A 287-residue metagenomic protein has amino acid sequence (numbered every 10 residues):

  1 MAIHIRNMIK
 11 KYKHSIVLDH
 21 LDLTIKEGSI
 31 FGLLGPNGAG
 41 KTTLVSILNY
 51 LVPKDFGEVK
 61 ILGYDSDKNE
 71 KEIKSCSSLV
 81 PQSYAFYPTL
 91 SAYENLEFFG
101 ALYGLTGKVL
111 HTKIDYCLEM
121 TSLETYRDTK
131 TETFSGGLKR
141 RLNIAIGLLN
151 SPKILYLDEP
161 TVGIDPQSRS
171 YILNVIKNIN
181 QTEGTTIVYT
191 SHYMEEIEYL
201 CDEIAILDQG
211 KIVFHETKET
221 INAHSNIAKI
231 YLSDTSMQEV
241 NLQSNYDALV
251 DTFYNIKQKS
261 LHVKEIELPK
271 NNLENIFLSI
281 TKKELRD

Functional and structural regions predicted by a protein language model:
G57-K68, E72-I73: Conserved ABC transporter NBD signature motif
E97, A101, K108-Y126: Conserved ABC ATPase "signature" region
L155-E159: Catalytic Walker B motif of ABC-type/P-loop ATPase nucleotide-binding domains
K218-D287: Short, charged/small-residue-rich alpha-helical element at the C-terminal edge of ABC transporter nucleotide-binding
